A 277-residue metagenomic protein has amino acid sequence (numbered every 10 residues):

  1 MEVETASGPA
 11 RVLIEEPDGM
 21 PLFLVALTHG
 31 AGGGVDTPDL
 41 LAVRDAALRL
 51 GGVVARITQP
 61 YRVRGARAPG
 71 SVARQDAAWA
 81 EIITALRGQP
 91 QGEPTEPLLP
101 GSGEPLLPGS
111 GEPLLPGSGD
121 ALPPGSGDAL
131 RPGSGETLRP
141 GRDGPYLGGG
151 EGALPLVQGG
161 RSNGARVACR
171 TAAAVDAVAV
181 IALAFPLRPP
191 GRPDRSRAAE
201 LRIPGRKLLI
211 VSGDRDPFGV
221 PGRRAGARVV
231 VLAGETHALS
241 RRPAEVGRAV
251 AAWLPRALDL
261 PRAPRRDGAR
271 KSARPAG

Functional and structural regions predicted by a protein language model:
V3-Q91, Y146-A153: Serine-hydrolase catalytic machinery in alpha/beta-hydrolase-like enzymes
E96-Y146: Long, intrinsically disordered low-complexity tandem-repeat segments
P155-G160, L183: Short beta-strand immediately N-terminal to the catalytic nucleophile in serine-hydrolase-like folds
G160-A168: Gly/Ala-rich beta-loop-alpha elbow adjacent to hydrolase catalytic centers
D176-P189: A conserved short beta-strand
P204, L209-S212: Short beta-strand/loop motif that positions the catalytic acidic residue of the alpha/beta-hydrolase fold
P217-G222: Conserved alpha/beta-hydrolase "acid-adjacent" motif
E235-G247: Catalytic histidine-centered segment of alpha/beta-hydrolase-like enzymes
